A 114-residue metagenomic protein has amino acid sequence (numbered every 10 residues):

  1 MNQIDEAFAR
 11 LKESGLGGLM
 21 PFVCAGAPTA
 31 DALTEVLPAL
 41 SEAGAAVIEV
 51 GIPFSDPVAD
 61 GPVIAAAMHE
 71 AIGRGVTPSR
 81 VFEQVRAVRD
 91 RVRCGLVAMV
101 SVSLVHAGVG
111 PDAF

Functional and structural regions predicted by a protein language model:
M1, T29-A30, P78, A107: A conditional alpha-helix N-cap/helix-loop micro-motif detector
M1-M20, R86, D90: N-terminal amphipathic alpha-helix/helix-capping segment at the start of soluble metabolic enzymes
S14-G15, A39-A45: A short, Lys/Arg-enriched amphipathic alpha-helix followed by its capping loop at the start of a domain
P21, L40, G51: Conserved, mostly hydrophobic/aromatic
P21-V23, A98: Structural beta-sheet core signal
A30-E42, D112-F114: Catalytic cores of alpha/beta
A43, V47, I52-F54, A65-F114: Active-site beta->alpha loop and helix N-cap motifs at the rims of alpha/beta catalytic domains
D56-G61: Short acidic/His/Gly/Ser-rich catalytic and metal-binding motifs that mark active-site loops of diverse hydrolases
